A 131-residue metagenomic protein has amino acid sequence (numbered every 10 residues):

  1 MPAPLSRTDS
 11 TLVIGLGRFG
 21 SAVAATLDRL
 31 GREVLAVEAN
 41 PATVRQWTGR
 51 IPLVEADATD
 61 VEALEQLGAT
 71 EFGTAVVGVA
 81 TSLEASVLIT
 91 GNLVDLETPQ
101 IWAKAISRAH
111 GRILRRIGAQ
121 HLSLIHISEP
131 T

Functional and structural regions predicted by a protein language model:
M1-A39, R45: Hydrophobic, well-ordered beta-alpha structural blocks that scaffold small-molecule cofactor pockets
N40, S107: Residues in the short beta-alpha loop(s) of Rossmann-like NAD(P)-binding domains
V44-R45, G111: Short alpha-helix immediately C-terminal to the canonical SAM-binding loop
E55: Conserved residues in the N-terminal Rossmann fold of short-chain dehydrogenase/reductase
A58-V61: Conserved SAM/SAH-binding loop
G68, F72-P99: Glycine/small-residue-rich loop that forms an oxyanion/phosphate-binding "nest" at active or ligand-binding sites
R108-Q120: Rossmann-fold NAD(P)-binding glycine/threonine-rich loop
S123-T131: Residue-level detector of conserved catalytic or cofactor/ligand-binding positions in enzyme active sites
